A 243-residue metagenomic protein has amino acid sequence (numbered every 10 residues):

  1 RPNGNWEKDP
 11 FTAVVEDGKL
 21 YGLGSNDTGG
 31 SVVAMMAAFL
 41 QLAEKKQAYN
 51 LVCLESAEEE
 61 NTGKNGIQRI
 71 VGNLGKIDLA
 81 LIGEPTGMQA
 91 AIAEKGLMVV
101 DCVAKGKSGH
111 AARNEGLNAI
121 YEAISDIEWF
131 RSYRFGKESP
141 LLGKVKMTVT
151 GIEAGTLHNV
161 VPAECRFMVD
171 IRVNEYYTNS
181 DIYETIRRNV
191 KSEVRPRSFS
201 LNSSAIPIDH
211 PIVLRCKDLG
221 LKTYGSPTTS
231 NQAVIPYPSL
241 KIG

Functional and structural regions predicted by a protein language model:
R1-L23, E44-Q47: Acidic/His- and Gly-rich active-site-bordering loop/insert found across diverse amide/peptide-bond hydrolases
E16-D17, A38-C53, F130-P140: Phosphate-handling active-site elements
E16-D27, G220-Y224: Short pre-catalytic strand/loop immediately N-terminal to key active-site residues, enriched for Gly-Thr
G18, L51, A163-F167: Short amphipathic alpha-helical segments
G18-K19, V52, D78-L81, K146 (+1 more regions): Structural motif
L20-V33, K46, L117-I120: Short, conserved micro-motifs enriched in small and acidic residues
T28-V99, V103: Acidic/histidine-rich catalytic neighborhood of metal-dependent amide-processing enzymes
D101-G243: Metal-dependent amide/peptide-bond hydrolase catalytic core, centered on the "pita-bread" metallohydrolase fold
